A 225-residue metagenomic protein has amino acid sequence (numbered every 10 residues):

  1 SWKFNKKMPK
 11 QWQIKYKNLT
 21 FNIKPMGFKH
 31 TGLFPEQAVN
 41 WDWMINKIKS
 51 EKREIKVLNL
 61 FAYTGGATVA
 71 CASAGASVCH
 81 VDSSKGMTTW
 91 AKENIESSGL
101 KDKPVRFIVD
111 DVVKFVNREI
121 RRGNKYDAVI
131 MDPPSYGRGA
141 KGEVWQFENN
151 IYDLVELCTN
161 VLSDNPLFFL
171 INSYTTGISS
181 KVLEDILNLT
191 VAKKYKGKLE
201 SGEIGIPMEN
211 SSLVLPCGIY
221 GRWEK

Functional and structural regions predicted by a protein language model:
S1-L33, D42: Non-catalytic substrate-recognition/targeting regions of SAM-dependent transferases
K52-Y63: Conserved class I S-adenosyl-L-methionine
T64-A76: Conserved SAM-binding loop of SAM-dependent methyltransferases across substrates and taxa, primarily the Class I
S77-D82: Conserved SAM-binding motif I beta-strand of class I
S84-I130: S-adenosyl-L-methionine
K85-M87, V109-V113, Y126-L157: Mobile active-site "lid"/loop adjacent to the S-adenosyl-L-methionine
L162-D164: Helix-to-beta-strand junctions that scaffold the AdoMet/dcAdoMet cofactor pocket in Class I SAM-dependent enzymes
P166-K225: C-terminal catalytic and target-recognition region of SAM-dependent MTase-like enzymes, primarily methyltransferases
